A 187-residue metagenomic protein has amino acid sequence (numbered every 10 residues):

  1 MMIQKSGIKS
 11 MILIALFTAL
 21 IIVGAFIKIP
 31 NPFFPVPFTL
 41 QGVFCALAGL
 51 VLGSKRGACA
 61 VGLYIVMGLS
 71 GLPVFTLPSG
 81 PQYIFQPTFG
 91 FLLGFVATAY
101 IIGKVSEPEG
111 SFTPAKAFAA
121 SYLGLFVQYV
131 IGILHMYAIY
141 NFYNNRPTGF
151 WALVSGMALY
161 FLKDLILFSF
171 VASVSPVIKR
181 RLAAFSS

Functional and structural regions predicted by a protein language model:
M2-A60: Hydrophobic transmembrane alpha-helices
I3-G7, P35-V36, T76, P81 (+2 more regions): Helix-boundary and loop/linker segments of multi-pass membrane transporters
S6-I14, F38-C45, G57, P87 (+6 more regions): Residue-level signature of transmembrane alpha-helical entry/exit and packing/kink sites in multi-pass membrane
S10-L16, V23, Q82-Q128: Short helix-perturbing small/polar motifs within transmembrane alpha-helices
A15, A19, V43, L47 (+7 more regions): Residue-level signature of the transmembrane alpha-helical core of multi-pass small-molecule transporters
L20, G24, K28, A48 (+11 more regions): Alpha-helical membrane-inserting segments
A25-P37, I65-T98: Interfacial aromatic-anchored transmembrane helix boundaries in multi-pass membrane proteins
T113-S186: Membrane-embedded alpha-helical hairpins and interfacial helices in multi-pass inner-membrane proteins
